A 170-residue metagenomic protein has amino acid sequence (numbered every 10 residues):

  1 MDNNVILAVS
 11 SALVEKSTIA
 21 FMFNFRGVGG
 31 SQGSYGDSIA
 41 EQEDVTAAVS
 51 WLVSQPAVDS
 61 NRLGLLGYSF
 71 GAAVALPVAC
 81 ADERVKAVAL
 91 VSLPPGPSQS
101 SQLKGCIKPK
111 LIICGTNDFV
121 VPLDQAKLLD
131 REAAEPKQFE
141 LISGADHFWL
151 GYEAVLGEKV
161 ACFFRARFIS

Functional and structural regions predicted by a protein language model:
M1-V58: Serine-hydrolase catalytic machinery in alpha/beta-hydrolase-like enzymes
F25-G29, P95, D146: Alpha/beta-hydrolase active-site loop signature
G33, A145-G157: Catalytic histidine-centered segment of alpha/beta-hydrolase-like enzymes
V45-K108: Primarily recognizes the serine-hydrolase "nucleophile elbow" in alpha/beta-hydrolase and SGNH/GDSL folds
C106-I107, L111-C114, D118: Short beta-strand/loop motif that positions the catalytic acidic residue of the alpha/beta-hydrolase fold
K108, P122-R131: Short alpha-helix in the alpha/beta-hydrolase fold that links the catalytic acid
T116-V121, H147-F148: Acidic catalytic loop of the alpha/beta-hydrolase fold
E132-F148: Catalytic histidine neighborhood in serine/cysteine hydrolases with alpha/beta-hydrolase-type architecture
